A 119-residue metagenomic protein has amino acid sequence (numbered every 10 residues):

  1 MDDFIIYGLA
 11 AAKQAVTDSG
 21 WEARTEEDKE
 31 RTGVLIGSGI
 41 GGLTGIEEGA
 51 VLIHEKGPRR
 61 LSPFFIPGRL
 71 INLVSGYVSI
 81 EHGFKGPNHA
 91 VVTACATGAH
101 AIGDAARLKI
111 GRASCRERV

Functional and structural regions predicted by a protein language model:
M1-A10, G41-D104: Conserved catalytic cysteine-centered active-site region of acyl-thioester-dependent Claisen-condensing enzymes
M1-T32: Conserved active-site "lid/cap" helical segment
Q14-A15, V34, G39-L43: A short acidic, glycine/proline-enriched capping/turn motif at secondary-structure boundaries, especially helix N-cap
Q14-D18, E81, L108: Active-site catalytic microenvironments for nucleophilic, acid-base chemistry
E30-T32, P87-H89, R116: Generic beta-strand structural signal
L35-S38, V92, R116-R118: Short beta-strand segments
K109-V119: Residue-level detector of conserved catalytic or cofactor/ligand-binding positions in enzyme active sites
